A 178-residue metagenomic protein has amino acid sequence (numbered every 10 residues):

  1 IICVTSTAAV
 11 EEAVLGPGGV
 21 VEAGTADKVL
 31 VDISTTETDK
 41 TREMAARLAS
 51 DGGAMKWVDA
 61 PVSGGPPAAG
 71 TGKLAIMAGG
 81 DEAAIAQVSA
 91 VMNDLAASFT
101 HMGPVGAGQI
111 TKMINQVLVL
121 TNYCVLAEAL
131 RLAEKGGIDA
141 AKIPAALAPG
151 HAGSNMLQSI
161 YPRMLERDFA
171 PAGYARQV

Functional and structural regions predicted by a protein language model:
I1-R42, A75-M77: Rossmann-like NAD(P)-binding element
A13, S34-Q116, L120: Rossmann-fold dinucleotide-binding core
G18, G79-A83, K135: Short loop segments at secondary-structure junctions
V105, Q109, G153-V178: Interdomain hinge/lid region at the active-site interface of Rossmann-like NAD(P)-dependent oxidoreductases
N122-L130: Active-site-proximal alpha-helical scaffold in enzymes
C124-V125, G136-A140: Glycine/proline-rich active-site loop of Rossmann-fold NAD(P)-dependent oxidoreductases
I138-H151: Small-residue-rich helix-loop
